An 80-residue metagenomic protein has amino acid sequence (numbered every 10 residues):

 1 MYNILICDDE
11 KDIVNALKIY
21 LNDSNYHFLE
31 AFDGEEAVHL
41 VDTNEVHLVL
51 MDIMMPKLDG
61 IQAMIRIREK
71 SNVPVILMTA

Functional and structural regions predicted by a protein language model:
C7-D8, A31, V49: Conserved sequence signature across two-component system core domains
D8, D52, T79: Active-site residues of response regulator receiver
K11-L29: Two-component/phosphorelay signaling modules centered on CheY-like receiver
D33-E36, D59-Q62: Acidic catalytic/metal-coordinating carboxylates
D42-N44, R66-V73: Conserved phosphotransfer cores of two-component systems
N44-L50: Active-site beta3 strand of CheY-like receiver
M55: Receiver (REC) domain active-site loop signature in two-component systems and cognate sites in sensor histidine kinases
N72-A80: A short, hydrophobic beta-strand element within the central beta-sheet of small alpha/beta folds
